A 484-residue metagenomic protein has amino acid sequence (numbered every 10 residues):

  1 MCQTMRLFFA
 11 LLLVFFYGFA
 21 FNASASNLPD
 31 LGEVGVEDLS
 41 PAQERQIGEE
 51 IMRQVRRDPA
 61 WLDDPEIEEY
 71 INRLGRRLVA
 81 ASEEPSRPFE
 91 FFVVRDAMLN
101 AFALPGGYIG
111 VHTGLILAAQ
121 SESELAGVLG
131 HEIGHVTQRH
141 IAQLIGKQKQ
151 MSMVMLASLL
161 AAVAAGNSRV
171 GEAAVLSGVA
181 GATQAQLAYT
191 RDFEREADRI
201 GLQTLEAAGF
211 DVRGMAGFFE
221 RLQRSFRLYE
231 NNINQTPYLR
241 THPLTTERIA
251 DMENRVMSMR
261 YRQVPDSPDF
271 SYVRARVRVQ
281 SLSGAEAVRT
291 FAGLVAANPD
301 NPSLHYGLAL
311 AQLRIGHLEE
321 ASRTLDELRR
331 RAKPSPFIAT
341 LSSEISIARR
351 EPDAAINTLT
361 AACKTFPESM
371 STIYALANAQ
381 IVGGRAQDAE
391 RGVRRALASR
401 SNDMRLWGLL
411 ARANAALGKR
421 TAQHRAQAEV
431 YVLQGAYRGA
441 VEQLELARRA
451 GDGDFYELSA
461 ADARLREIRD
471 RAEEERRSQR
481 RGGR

Functional and structural regions predicted by a protein language model:
C2-F102, T183, R227-L228, D326 (+7 more regions): Hydrophobic or amphipathic, alpha-helical segments that drive membrane association/targeting
L31-D38, E49, W61, E69 (+9 more regions): Extracytoplasmic and endomembrane cell-envelope/extracellular-matrix remodeling and assembly machinery
D58-E69, A81-F91, I141-K149, V170-A173 (+1 more regions): Surface-exposed patches in mature extracellular/periplasmic domains of secreted proteins
G110-G127, L187-D192: Short pre-active-site segment immediately N-terminal to the catalytic Zn-binding motif
V111, G127-H135, R139-H140, A197: Active-site recognition of the HExxH zinc-binding catalytic motif
S123, I133-Q150: Catalytic Zn2+-binding segment of zinc metalloproteases
S152-N167, A173-Q184: Membrane-active amphipathic alpha-helices enriched in small hydrophobic residues
